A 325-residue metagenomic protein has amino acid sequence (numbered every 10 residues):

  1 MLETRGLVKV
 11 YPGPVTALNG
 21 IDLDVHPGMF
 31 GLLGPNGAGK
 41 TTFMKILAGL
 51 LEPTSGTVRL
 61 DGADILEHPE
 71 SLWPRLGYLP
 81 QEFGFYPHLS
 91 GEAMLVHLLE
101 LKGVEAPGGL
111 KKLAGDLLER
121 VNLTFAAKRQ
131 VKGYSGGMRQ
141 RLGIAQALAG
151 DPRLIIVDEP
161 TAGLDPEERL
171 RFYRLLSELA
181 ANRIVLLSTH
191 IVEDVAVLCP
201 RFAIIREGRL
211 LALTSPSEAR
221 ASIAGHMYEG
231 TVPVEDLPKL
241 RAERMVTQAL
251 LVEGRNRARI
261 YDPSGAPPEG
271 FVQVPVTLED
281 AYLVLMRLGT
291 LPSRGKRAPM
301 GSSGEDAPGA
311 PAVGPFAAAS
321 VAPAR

Functional and structural regions predicted by a protein language model:
L2-T4, K9-R206, A212: ABC transporter nucleotide-binding domains
V15, M29-G31, D236-P238, S264-A266: Residues that cap or initiate secondary-structure elements
G77, M94, G103, A224 (+2 more regions): A generic structural signal for secondary-structure junctions that act as hinges or helix/strand caps at the edges
S90, S215, V274-T277: Short loop/turn segments at beta->alpha junctions
P107, A180, E243, A266-P268: Short, well-ordered coil/turn elements that cap or connect secondary structure elements
K111, P233, P275-E279: A structural signal for well-ordered alpha-helical scaffolds and beta->alpha junctions
L170-I260: ABC transporter nucleotide-binding domain
Q248, V252-R325: C-terminal coupling/interaction segments
